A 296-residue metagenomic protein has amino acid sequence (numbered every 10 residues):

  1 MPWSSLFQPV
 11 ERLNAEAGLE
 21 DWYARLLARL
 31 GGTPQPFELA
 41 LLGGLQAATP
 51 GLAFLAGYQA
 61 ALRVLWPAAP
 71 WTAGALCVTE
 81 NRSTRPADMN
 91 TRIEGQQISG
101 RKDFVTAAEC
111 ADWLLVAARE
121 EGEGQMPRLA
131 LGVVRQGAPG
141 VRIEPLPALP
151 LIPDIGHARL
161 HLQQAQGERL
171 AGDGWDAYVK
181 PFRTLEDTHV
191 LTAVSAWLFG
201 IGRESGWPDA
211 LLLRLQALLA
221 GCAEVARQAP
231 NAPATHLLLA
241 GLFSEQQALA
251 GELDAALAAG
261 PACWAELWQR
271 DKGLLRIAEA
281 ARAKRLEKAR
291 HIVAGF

Functional and structural regions predicted by a protein language model:
P2-C110: Glycine-rich flavin
L62, G132, L198: Residue-level signal for inorganic ion chemistry
S99-G100, A138-L149: Active-site glycine-rich loop that binds ribose-phosphate moieties when present
S99-G137: DPxDG-like acidic metal-binding loop motif
P147-V225: Glycine-rich beta->alpha junctions and the first turn(s) of the following alpha-helix
S205, D209, C222-P233, L253-G260: Secondary-structure edge/capping motif, primarily at the C-terminal ends of alpha-helices and the immediately following
L219, L239-A250: Short amphipathic alpha-helical coiled-coil/interface segments
A258-F296: Glycine-rich phosphate/cofactor-binding loops in nucleotide/flavin-utilizing enzymes
